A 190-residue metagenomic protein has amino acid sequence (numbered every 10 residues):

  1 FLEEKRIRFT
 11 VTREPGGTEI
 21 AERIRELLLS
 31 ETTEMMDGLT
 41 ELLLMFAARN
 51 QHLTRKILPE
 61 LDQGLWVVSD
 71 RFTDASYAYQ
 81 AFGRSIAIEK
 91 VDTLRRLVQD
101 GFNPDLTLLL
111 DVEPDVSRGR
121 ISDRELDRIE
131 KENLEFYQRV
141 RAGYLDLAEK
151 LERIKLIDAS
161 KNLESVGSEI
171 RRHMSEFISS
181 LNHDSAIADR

Functional and structural regions predicted by a protein language model:
F1, D115-R190: NTP-dependent small-molecule kinase module
K5-Q99: ATP-dependent small-molecule kinase phosphotransfer cores that center on conserved nucleotide phosphate-binding segments
T12, V68, L106-L108, K155-I157: Hydrophobic/aromatic beta-strand patches that form the interior of the parallel beta-sheet core in alpha/beta enzyme
P15, A48, F72, V112-E113 (+2 more regions): Short beta->alpha linker loops
L42, R71-A75, L106, V112 (+1 more regions): Generic detector of well-ordered alpha-helical packing
P59, D105, S180-D184: Short, polar/charged, Gly/Pro-enriched helix-capping and turn/loop motifs at alpha-helix termini and inter-helix linkers
S76-A142: A glycine- and Lys/Arg-enriched "phosphate-lid" helix/loop adjacent to the NTP-binding pocket of small-molecule kinases
